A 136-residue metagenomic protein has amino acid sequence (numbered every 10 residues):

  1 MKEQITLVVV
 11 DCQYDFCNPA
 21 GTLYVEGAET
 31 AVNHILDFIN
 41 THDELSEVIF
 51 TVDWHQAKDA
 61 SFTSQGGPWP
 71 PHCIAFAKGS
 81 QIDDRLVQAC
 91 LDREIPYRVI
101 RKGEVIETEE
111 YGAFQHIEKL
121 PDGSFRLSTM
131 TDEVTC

Functional and structural regions predicted by a protein language model:
M1-V8, Q13-A20, E26-E47, Q56-K58 (+1 more regions): Active-site-adjacent betaalpha module
